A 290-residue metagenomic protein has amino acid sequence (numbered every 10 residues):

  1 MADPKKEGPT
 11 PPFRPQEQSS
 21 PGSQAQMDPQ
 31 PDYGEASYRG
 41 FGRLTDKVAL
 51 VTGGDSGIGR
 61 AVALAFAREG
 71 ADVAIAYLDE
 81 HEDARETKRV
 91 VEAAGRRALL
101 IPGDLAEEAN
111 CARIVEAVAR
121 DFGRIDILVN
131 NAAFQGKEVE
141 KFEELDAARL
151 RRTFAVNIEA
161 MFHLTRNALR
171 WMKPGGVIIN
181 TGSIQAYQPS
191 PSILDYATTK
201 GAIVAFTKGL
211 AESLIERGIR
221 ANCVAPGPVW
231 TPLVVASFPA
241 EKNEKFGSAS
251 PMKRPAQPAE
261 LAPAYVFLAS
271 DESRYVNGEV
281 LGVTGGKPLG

Functional and structural regions predicted by a protein language model:
K5, P12, M27, E35-A36 (+4 more regions): Short C-terminal tail/terminal secondary-structure segment of NAD(P)H-dependent dehydrogenase/reductase domains
P12, E107, A112, R120 (+4 more regions): Conserved mid-core segment of classical short-chain dehydrogenase/reductases
E116, R120, A155-G176, A211-E212 (+2 more regions): Amphipathic alpha-helical dimer-interface segment in Rossmann-like NAD(P)H-dependent oxidoreductases
E143-F162, G175, I179, I203 (+1 more regions): Catalytic Tyr-X3-Lys loop
T165, T199, T207: Active-site helix of classical SDR
L169-W171, R254-V283, P288: C-terminal substrate-recognition "lid" of short-chain dehydrogenase/reductases
S183: Residue(s) in the substrate-gating loop at a strand-loop-helix junction that position the organic substrate next
I215, R220, V276-G278: Short, small/polar-rich loop/turn modules that mediate ligand/substrate recognition or access, typified
